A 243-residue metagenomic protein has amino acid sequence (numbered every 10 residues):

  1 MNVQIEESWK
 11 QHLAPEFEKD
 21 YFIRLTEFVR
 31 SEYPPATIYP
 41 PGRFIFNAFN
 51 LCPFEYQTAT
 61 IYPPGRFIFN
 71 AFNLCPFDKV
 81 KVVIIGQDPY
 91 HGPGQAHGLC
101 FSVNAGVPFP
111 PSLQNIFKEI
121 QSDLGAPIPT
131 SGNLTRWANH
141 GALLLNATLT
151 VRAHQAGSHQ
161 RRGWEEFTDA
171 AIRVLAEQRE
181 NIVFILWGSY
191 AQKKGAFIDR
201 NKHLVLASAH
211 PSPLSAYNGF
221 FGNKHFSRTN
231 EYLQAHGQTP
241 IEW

Functional and structural regions predicted by a protein language model:
V3-Q11, P15-L186, Y190-K193, I198 (+4 more regions): A polyanion-binding, active-site-adjacent surface
